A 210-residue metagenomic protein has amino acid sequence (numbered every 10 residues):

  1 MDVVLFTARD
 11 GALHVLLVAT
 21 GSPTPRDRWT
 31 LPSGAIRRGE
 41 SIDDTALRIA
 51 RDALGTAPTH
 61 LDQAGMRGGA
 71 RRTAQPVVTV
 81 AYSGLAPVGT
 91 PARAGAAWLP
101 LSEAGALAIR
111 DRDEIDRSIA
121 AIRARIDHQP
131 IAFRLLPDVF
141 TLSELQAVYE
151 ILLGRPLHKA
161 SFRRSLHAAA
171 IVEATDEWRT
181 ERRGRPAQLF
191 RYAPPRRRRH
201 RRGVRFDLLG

Functional and structural regions predicted by a protein language model:
M1, H14, D43-L47, R51-A92 (+3 more regions): Active-site segment of metal-dependent pyrophosphate-handling enzymes, primarily the Nudix hydrolase catalytic core
M1-W29: N-terminal strand-loop-strand
L5-T7, L17, S83-L85, L189-R191: Short, well-ordered beta-strand micro-motif
L31-G39, R134: Short histidine-centered catalytic/ligand-binding loop motif
A81-G84, P91-I126, D138-S143, V148 (+2 more regions): NUDIX/MutT-family hydrolases
A147-P156: Short helix-coil junctions and helix-kink-helix linkers
A174-G210: Long, intrinsically disordered, low-complexity Ser/Thr/Pro-rich regulatory/activation regions of nuclear proteins
